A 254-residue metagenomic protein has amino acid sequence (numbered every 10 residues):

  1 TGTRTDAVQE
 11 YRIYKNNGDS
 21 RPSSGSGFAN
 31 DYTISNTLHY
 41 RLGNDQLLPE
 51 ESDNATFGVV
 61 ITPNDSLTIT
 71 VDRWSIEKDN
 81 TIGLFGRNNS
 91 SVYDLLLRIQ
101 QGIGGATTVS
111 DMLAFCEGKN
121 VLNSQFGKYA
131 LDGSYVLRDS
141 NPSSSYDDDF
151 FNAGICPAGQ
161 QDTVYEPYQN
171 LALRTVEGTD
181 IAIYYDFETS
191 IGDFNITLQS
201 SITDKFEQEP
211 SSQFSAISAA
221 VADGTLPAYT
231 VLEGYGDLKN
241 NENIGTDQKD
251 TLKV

Functional and structural regions predicted by a protein language model:
G2-T70, V164-T179, D247-D250: Outer-membrane beta-barrel signature, preferentially recognizing the C-terminal barrel domain of Gram-negative
W74-D79, G83-K253: Gram-negative outer-membrane beta-barrel transporters
